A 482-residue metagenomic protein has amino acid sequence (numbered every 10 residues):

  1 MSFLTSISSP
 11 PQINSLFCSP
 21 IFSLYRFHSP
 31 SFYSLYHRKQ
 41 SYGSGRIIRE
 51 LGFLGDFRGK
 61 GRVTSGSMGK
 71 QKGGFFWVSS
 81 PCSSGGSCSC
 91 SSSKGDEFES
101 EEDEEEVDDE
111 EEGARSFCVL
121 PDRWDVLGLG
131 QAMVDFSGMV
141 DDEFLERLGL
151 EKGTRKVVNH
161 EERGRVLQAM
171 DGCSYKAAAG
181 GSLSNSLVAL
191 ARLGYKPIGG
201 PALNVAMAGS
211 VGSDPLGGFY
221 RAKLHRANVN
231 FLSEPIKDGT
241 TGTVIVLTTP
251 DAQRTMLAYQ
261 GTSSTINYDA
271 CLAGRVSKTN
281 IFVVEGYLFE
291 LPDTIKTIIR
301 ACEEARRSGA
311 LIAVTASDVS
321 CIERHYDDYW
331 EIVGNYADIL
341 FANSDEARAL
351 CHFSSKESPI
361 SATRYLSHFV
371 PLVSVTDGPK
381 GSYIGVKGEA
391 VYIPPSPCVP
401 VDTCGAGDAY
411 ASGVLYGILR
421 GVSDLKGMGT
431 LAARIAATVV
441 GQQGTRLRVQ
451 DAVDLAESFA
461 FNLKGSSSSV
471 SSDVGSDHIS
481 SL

Functional and structural regions predicted by a protein language model:
S2-Y25, Y33-Y36, G45-P81, G85-G128 (+4 more regions): Conserved phosphate-binding/catalytic region of the ribokinase-like
I48, G69-W77, P81, K94-E105 (+4 more regions): Substrate-binding N-lobe of the ribokinase-like
V140-K152: Short Gly/aromatic-enriched secondary-structure transition segments
G149-L167, G218, S382-I393: Acidic-glycine-rich active-site phosphate/pyrophosphate-binding loop
L190, N343, G407: Short, conserved phosphate/pyrophosphate- and ester-handling motifs at nucleotide-, phospho-/glycolipid
V205, F231, I312-A313, V373: Hydrophobic beta-strand scaffold residues
A227, L232-I236, V246-I295: Conserved phosphate-binding/catalytic loop of the ribokinase/pfkB sugar-kinase fold
I281-Y365, P371-L372, P379-S382: Conserved beta-alpha-beta core of the PfkB/ribokinase-like small-molecule kinase fold
